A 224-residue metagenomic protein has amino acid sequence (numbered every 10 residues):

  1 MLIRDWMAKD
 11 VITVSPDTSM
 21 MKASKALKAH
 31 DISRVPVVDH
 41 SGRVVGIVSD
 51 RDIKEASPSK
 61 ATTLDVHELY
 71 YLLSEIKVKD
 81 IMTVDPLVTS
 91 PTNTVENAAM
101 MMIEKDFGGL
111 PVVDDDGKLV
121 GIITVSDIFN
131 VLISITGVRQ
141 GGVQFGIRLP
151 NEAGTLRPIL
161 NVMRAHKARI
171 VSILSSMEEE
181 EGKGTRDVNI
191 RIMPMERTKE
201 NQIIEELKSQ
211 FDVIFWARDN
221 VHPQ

Functional and structural regions predicted by a protein language model:
M1-D10, D50-L87, T94, A99-I103 (+3 more regions): Tandem CBS (Bateman) regulatory domains
M1-I53, S57-S59: Basic, Lys/Arg-rich alpha-helical nucleic-acid-recognition elements, primarily the DNA-binding modules of transcription
V14, T89-S90: Short acidic-hydrophobic, aromatic-tinged amphipathic segments that line or gate anion-handling sites
L27, V35-D52, M102, L110-S126 (+1 more regions): A glycine-centered beta-loop-beta connector
S33, G108, R169: Short acidic/polar active-site loop segments enriched in Thr and Asp
V171-L174, Q202-Q224: Conserved short beta-strand edge segments in small beta-sheet-based binding/regulatory domains
G182-V188: A short, glycine/Asx- and small/polar-enriched loop/turn that sits immediately N-terminal to a beta-strand
